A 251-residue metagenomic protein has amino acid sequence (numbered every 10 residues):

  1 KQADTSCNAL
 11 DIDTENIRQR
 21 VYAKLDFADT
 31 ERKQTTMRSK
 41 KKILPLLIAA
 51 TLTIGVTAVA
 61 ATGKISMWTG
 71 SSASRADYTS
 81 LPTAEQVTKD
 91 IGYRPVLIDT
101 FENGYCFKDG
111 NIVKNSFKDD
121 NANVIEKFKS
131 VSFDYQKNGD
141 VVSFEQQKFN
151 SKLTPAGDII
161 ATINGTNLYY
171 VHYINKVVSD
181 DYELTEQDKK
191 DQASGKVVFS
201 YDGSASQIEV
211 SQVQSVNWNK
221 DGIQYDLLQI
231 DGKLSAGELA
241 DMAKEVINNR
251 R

Functional and structural regions predicted by a protein language model:
K1-M37, V246: Disordered, charged N-terminal biogenesis/targeting segments of membrane/secreted proteins
D4, R18, Y22, L44 (+2 more regions): Generic detector of well-ordered alpha-helical segments enriched in charged/polar residues, highlighting helical
A23-P82: Membrane-interface helical sensory segment of bacterial ECF anti-sigma factor regulators
A60, S66-R251: Polar, acidic low-complexity tracts enriched in Ser/Thr/Gln/Glu with frequent Gly/Pro and Thr-Pro motifs
